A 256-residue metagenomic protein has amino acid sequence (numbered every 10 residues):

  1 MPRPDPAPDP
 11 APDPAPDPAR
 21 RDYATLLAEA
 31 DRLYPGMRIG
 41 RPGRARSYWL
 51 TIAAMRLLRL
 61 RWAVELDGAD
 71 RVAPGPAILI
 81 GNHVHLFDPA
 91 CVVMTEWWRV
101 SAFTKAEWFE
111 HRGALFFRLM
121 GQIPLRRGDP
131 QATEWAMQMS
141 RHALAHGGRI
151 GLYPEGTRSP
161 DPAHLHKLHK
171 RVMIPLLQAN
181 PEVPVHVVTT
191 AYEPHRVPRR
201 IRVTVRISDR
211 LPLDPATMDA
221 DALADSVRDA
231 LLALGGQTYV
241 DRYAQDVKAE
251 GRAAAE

Functional and structural regions predicted by a protein language model:
P2-R38, E134-E256: Non-catalytic C-terminal accessory region of glycerolipid acyltransferases and related lyso-lipid remodeling enzymes
L33-L50: N-terminal targeting/anchor module and adjacent flexible "hinge" preceding the catalytic domain
R46-H83: Helix-to-loop junction immediately C-terminal to a conserved catalytic motif
S47-L50, F109-G113, P194-P198: Short, glycine/polar-rich helix-capping loops at beta-to-alpha or helix-loop-helix junctions that flank or form
R61-A63, R99, L119, E182: A generic structural signal for alpha->beta connector loops
L66, E110, E134-M137: Structural motif corresponding to alpha-helix initiation and N-cap regions
D70, H83-V84, C91, E96 (+5 more regions): Short, flexible active-site-adjacent loop segments at beta-strand->alpha-helix junctions, enriched in small/polar
A73-P130: Catalytic core of membrane glycerolipid acyltransferases/transacylases, capturing the structured, soluble-facing
